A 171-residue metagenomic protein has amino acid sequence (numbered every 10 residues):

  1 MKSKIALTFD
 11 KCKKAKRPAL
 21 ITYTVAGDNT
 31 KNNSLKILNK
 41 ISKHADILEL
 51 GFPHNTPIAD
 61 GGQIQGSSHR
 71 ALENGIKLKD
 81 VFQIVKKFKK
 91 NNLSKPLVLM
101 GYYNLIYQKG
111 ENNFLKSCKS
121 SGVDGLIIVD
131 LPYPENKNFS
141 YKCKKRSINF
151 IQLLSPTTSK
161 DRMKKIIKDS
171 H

Functional and structural regions predicted by a protein language model:
M1-C12, H54-G66, E73-K86, I106-N112 (+2 more regions): Active-site-adjacent beta->alpha loops and helix N-cap segments on the catalytic face of soluble alpha/beta enzymes
T8-D28, G61-S67, K89-M100: N-terminal small/glycine-rich loop or linker at the start of catalytic domains across soluble metabolic enzymes
D10, S42, K86-N92, K119 (+2 more regions): Acidic (Asp/Glu)-rich catalytic clusters
C12-P18, A45-I58: N-terminal glycine-rich anion-binding loops that anchor highly charged ligand groups
L20-T24, L48-L50, L97-G101, L126-I128 (+1 more regions): Hydrophobic faces of well-ordered beta-strands that scaffold small-molecule active sites in alpha/beta enzyme cores
T22, I41, L48-G51, C118 (+1 more regions): Conserved, mostly hydrophobic/aromatic
T30-S42, T158-S170: Catalytic cores of alpha/beta
H44-D46, C118-D124, K144-I151, K168-H171: Glycine-enriched alpha-helix->loop->beta-strand junction motifs that scaffold or abut catalytic
